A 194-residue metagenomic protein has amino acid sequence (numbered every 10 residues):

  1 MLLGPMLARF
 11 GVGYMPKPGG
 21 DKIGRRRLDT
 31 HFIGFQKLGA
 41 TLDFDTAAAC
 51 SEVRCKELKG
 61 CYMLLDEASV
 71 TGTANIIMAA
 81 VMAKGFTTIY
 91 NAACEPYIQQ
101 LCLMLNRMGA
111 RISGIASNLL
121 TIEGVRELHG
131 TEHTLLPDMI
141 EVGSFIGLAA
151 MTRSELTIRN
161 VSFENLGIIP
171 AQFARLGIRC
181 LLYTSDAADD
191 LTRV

Functional and structural regions predicted by a protein language model:
M1-C55, Y62: Hydrophobic alpha-helical hairpins/lids featuring a short glycine-rich hinge
M1-M6, K59-I77, L135-I146: Glycine-rich and small/hydrophobic secondary-structure elements
Y14-K17, L42-T46, S51-V53, L64-D66 (+7 more regions): General beta-strand structural signal in soluble alpha/beta enzymes
E57-L64, R126-H133, R193: Short, charged/polar, Gly/Pro-enriched secondary-structure boundary elements
A74, M78-F86: Internal alpha/beta core interface subdomains
N118-L182: Acidic, glycine-rich loop-and-beta core segments that form the ion-binding/anion-interacting portion of active sites
Y183-V194: Single conserved hydrophobic/aromatic residue that forms the stacking wall/gate of nucleotide- or nucleobase-binding
